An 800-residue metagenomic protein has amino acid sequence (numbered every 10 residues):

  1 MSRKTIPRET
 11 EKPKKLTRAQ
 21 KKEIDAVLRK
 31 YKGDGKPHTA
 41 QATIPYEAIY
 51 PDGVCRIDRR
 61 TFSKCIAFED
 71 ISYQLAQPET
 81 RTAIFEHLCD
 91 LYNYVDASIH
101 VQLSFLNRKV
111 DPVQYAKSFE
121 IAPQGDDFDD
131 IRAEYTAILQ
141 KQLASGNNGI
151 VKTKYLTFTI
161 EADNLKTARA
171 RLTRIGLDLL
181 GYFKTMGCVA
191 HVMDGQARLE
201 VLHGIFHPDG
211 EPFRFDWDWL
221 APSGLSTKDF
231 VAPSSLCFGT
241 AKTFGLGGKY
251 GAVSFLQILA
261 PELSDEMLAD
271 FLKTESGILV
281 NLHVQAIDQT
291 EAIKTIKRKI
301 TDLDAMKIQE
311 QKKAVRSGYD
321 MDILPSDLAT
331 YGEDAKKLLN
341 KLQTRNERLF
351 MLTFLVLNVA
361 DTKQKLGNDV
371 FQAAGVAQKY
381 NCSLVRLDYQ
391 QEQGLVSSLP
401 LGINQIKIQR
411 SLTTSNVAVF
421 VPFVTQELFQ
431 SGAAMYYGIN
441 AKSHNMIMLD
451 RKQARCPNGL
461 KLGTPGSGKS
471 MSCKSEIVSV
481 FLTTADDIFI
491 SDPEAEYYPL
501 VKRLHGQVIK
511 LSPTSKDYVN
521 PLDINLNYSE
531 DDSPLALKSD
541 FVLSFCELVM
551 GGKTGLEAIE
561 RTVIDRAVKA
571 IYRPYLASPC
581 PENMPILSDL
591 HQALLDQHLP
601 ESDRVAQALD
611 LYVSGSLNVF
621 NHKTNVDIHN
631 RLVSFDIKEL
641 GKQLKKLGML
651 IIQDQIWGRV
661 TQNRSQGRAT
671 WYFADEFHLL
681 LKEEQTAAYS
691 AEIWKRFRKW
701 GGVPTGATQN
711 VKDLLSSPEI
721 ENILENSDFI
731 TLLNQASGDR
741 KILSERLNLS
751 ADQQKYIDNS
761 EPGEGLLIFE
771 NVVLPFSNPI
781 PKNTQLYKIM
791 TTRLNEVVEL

Functional and structural regions predicted by a protein language model:
S2-F423: Extended, folded cores of ATP/NTP-driven motor/assembly subunits in large transport and secretion machines
I71, P78-A97, S104, R108 (+13 more regions): P-loop NTPase motor domains
K461: Hydrophobic anchor at the beta1->P-loop junction of P-loop NTPases
K469: Conserved lysine of the Walker
S472: Hydrophobic positions on the alpha1 helix immediately C-terminal to the Walker A/P-loop
S479-F489: Post-Walker A helix-loop "phosphate-sensing" segment adjacent to the P-loop in P-loop NTPases
H505-I509, E719-L732: A short helix-turn-beta junction within AAA+ P-loop NTPase domains corresponding to the substrate/partner-engaging
L747-L800: Conserved P-loop NTPase
